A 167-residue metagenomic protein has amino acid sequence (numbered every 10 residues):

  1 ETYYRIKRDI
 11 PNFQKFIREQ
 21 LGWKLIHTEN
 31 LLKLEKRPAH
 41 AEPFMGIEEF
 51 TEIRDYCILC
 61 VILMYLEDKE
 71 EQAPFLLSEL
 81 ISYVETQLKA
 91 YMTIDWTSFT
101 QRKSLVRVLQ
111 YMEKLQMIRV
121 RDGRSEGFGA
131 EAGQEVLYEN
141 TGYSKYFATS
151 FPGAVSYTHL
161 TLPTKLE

Functional and structural regions predicted by a protein language model:
I6-E48: Long, low-complexity, charged/polar intrinsically disordered regions in eukaryotic proteins
I17, V106-L115: Basic amphipathic alpha-helical segments that dock to polyanions
R54-A73: Positively charged, polyanion-binding regions of nucleic-acid-associated proteins
A73-Y91: Short acidic, hydrophobic short linear motifs in intrinsically disordered regions
E85-K103: Short, positively charged loop/turn segments that connect secondary-structure elements
E113-G123: A short, conserved structural fragment
R124-T149: Short, cationic-aromatic polyanion-contact patches
T158-T164: Conserved small/polar residues in nucleotide/adenosyl-binding loops
